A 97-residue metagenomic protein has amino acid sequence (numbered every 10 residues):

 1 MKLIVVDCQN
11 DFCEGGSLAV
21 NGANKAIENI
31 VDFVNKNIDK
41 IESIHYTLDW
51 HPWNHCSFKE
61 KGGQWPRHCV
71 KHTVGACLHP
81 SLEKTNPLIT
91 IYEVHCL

Functional and structural regions predicted by a protein language model:
M1-L97: Active-site acidic carboxylates
